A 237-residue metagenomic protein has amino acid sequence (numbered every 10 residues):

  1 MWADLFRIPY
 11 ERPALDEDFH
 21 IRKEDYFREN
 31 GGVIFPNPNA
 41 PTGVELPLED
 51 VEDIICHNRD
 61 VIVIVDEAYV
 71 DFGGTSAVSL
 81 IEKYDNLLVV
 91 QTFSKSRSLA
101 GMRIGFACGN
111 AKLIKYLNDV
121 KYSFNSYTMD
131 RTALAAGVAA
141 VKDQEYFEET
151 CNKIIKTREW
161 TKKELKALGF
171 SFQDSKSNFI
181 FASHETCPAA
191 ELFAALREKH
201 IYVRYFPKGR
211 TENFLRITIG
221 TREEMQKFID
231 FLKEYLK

Functional and structural regions predicted by a protein language model:
M1-I8: Substrate-binding/gating loop at the entrance of the active-site cleft, primarily in PLP-dependent aminotransferase-like
E11, D16-D71: Active-site phosphate-binding strand-loop segment of PLP-dependent enzymes
R12-D16, Q91, F206-P207: Short beta->alpha connector loops at strand-helix junctions that form conserved, small/polar/Pro-enriched
H20, G101, K176, R210-N213: Short acidic/glycine-enriched loop/turn segments that link adjacent beta-strands
E49, A195-K199, R204, K208-K237: PLP-dependent enzyme catalytic core of the Aspartate aminotransferase-like
N86-L165, F170-Q173: PLP-dependent aminotransferase class I/II
I155, A167-K199, L215: Conserved PLP-binding catalytic core of the aspartate aminotransferase-like
